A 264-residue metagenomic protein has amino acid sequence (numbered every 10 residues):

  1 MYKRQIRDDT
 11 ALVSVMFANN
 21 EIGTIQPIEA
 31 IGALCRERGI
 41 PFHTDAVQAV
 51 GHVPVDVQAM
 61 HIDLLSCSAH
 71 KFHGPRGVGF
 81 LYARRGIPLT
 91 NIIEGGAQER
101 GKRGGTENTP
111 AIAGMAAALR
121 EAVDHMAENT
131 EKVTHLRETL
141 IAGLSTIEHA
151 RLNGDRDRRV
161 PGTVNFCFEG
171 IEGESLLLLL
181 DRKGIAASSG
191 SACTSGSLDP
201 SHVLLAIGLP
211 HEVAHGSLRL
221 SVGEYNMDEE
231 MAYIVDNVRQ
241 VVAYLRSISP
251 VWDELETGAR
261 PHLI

Functional and structural regions predicted by a protein language model:
K3-I264: Pyridoxal 5′-phosphate
